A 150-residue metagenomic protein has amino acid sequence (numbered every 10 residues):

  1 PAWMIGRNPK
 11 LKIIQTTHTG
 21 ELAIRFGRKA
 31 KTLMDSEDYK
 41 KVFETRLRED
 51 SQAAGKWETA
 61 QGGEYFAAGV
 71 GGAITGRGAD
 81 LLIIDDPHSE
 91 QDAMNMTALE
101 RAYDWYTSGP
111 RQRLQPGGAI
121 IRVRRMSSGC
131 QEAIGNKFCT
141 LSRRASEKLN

Functional and structural regions predicted by a protein language model:
P1-N8: Walker A/P-loop NTP-binding motif
G6, T75, L114-Q115: Residue-level signal for alpha-helix termini/capping positions
L11: Nucleotide donor/acceptor-binding cores
Q15-T16, R122: Structural beta-sheet core signal
T16-G71: Conserved nucleotide-state-sensing and coupling region of NTP-binding domains
H18-E21, V70, P87, R125-S127 (+1 more regions): An acidic- and aromatic-residue-enriched active-site/binding cleft used to recognize and process polar
A54-G109: Conserved RecA-like ASCE ATPase "motif II neighborhood" in helicase/translocase motors
D92-N150: Non-catalytic, compositionally simple segments
